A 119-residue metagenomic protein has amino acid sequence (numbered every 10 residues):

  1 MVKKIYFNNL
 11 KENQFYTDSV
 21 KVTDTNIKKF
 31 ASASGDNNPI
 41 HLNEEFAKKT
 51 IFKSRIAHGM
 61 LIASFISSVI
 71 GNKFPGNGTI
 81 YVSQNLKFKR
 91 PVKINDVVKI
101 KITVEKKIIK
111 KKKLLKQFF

Functional and structural regions predicted by a protein language model:
V2-I80: Hot-dog-fold acyl-thioester-processing enzymes
V82-F119: Hydrophobic beta-sheet segments that form the core/acyl-binding groove of ACP/CoA-dependent acyl-chain-processing
